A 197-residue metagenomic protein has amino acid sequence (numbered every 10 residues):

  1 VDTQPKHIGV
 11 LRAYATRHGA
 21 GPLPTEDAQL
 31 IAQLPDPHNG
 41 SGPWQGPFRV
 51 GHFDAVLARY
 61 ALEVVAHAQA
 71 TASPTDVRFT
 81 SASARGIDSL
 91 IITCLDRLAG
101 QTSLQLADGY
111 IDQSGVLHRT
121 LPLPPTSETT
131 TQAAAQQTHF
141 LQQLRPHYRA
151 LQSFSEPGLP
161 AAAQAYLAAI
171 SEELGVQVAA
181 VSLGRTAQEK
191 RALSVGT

Functional and structural regions predicted by a protein language model:
V1-T197: Non-transmembrane, aqueous-exposed alpha-helical and coiled segments at domain scale
